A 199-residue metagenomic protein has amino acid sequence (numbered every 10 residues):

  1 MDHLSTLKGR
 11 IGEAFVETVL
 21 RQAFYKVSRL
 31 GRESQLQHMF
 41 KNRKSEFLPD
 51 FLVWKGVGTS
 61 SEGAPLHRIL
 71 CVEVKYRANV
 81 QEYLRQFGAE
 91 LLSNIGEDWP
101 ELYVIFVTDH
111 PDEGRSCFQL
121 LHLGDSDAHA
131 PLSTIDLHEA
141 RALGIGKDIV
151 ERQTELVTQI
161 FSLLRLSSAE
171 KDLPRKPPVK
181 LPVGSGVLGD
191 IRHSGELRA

Functional and structural regions predicted by a protein language model:
M1-R43: Acidic-basic catalytic patches of nuclease active cores, encompassing PD-(D/E)XK and other metal-cofactor nuclease
H3-T6, A14, E62-A130: Catalytic cores of nucleic-acid endonucleases
L4-G12, K44, Y83, R152-L163: Charged, low-complexity, helix-prone segments enriched in Lys/Glu/Asp/Gln
Q22, P111-A199: Non-catalytic C-terminal interaction segments of nucleic acid-processing enzymes
V27, F51-V53, V72, V104-I105: Hydrophobic beta-strand residues in large extracellular and virion-surface proteins
R29-L66: Active-site metal-binding core of divalent-cation-utilizing nuclease and nuclease-like domains
E33, H38, N42-K44, G88-L91 (+2 more regions): General N-terminal targeting signals
